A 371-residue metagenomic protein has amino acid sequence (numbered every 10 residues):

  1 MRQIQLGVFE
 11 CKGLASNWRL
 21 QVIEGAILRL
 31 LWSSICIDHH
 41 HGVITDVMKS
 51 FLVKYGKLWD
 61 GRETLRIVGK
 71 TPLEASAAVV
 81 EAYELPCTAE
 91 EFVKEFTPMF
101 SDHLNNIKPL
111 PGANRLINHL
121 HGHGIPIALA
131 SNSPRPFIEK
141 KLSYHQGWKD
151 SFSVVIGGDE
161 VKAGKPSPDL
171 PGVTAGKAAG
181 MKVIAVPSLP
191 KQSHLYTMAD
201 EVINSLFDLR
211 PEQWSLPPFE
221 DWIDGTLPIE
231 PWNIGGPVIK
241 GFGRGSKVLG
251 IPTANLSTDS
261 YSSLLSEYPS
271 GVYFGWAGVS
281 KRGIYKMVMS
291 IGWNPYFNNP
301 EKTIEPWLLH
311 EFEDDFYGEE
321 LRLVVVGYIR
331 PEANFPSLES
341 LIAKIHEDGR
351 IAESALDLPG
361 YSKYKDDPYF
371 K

Functional and structural regions predicted by a protein language model:
M1-F9, V22-G25, N118-L120, D200 (+3 more regions): Eukaryotic N-terminal low-complexity, Ser/Thr- and Lys/Arg-rich leader segments that predominantly function as
M1-L65: Active-site neighborhood of HAD-like aspartate-dependent phosphohydrolases
M1-Q5, N118, R135-P228: Asp-based, Mg2+/Mn2+-dependent phosphohydrolase catalytic module
K49-L52, T71-P86, K141-L142: Helix-loop "lid/cap" segments that line or gate small-molecule binding pockets
L58-G61, A78-R115, H123: Metal-dependent phosphoesterase signature
G69, G112, G318-E319: A glycine-biased structural micro-motif
W232-K371: Phosphate/ribose-recognition catalytic cores of enzymes acting on nucleotide-derived substrates
